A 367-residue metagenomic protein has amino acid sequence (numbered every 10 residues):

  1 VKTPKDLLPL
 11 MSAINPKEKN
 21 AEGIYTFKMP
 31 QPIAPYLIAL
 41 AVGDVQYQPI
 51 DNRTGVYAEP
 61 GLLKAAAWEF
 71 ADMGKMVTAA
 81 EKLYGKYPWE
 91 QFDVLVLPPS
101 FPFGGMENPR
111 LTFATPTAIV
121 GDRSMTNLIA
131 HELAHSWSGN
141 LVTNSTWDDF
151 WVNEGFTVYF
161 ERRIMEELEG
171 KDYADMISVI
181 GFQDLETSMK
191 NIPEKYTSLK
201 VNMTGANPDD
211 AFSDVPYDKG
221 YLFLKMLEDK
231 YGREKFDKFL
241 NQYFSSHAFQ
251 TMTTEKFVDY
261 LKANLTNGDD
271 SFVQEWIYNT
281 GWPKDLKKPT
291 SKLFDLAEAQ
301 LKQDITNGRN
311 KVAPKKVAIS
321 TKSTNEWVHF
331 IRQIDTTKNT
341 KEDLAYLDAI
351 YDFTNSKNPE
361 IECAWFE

Functional and structural regions predicted by a protein language model:
V1-G43: Extended, low-hydrophobicity, Ser/Thr/Pro/Gly-biased non-transmembrane segments
F27, V56-N307: Hydrophobic alpha-helical and helix-loop surface patches within well-folded domains that function as non-catalytic
P35, E154, D218-Y221, K225 (+6 more regions): Non-catalytic, well-ordered alpha-helical scaffold segments
P35-Y47, T187-E194: Conserved oxyanion/phosphate-binding beta-strand-loop segments in alpha/beta enzyme cores
I38, Q48-Y57: Active-site-proximal, well-structured secondary-structure segments within enzyme catalytic domains
Q46-I50, G104-G105: Short glycine/proline-enriched loop/turn "hinge" motifs that connect secondary-structure elements and lie
S213-D214, A248-M252, G268-D270, Q274-E367: Long, ordered, helix-rich scaffold segments
